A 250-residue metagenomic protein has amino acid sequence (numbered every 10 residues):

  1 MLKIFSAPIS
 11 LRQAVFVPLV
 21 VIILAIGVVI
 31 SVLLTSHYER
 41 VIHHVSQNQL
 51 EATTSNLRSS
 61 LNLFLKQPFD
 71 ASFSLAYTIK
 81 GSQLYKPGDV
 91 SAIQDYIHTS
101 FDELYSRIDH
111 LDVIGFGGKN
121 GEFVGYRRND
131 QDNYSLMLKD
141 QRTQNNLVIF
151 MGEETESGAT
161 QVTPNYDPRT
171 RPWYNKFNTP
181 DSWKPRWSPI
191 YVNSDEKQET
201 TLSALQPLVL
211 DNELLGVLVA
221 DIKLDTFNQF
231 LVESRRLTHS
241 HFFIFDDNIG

Functional and structural regions predicted by a protein language model:
M1-I9, N48-Q49, W187, F242 (+1 more regions): N-terminal sensory and localization modules of signal-transduction and trafficking proteins
K3-H44, N48, T53: Extreme N-terminal signal-anchor transmembrane helix of membrane signaling/transducer proteins, especially in bacteria
E51, S55, N62, K66-T99 (+6 more regions): Extracellular/periplasmic ligand-binding regions of membrane signal-transduction receptors
F73, V113-G115, H241-F243: Conserved beta-strand cores of small sensory beta-sandwich domains that regulate signal transduction, primarily PAS/PAC
Y96-I108, N120, V217-G250: Solvent-exposed, extracytoplasmic
H110-L111, K197-L202, R236-H239: Short, small/polar residue-rich loop motifs at catalytic or cofactor-binding pockets
E122-N129, S135-M137, L147-G152, I249-G250: Amphipathic coiled-coil signal-relay and dimerization helices
L138-D225, Q229: Extracytoplasmic/periplasmic ligand-binding sensor regions of membrane-associated signaling proteins
